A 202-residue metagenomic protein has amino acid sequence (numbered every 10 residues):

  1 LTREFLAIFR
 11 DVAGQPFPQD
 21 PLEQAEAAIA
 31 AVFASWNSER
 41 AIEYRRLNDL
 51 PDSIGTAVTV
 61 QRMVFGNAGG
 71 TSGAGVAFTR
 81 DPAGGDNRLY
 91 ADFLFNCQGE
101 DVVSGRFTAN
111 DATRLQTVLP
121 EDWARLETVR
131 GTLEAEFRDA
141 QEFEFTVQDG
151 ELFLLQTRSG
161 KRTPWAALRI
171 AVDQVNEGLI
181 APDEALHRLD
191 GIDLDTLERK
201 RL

Functional and structural regions predicted by a protein language model:
L1-G84, N96, S104-V118, W123-R125 (+1 more regions): Extended, highly charged
L1-R3, F93, D139-L202: Terminal amphipathic helices with adjacent charged low-complexity linkers/tails
A7-R10, G14, A34-S38, G131-D139 (+2 more regions): Generic secondary-structure signature for well-ordered alpha-helical cores
A57-Q61, V76-T79, R88-L94, E142-T146 (+1 more regions): Structured core elements
G69-T71, A83-R88, R138-A140, D149-L152: Coil-to-beta-strand transition motifs
D86-E100, V129-Q141: Phosphate-binding core of ATP-grasp and ATP-grasp-like enzymes
G99-T108, R162-I170: A short, polar/charged loop-to-alpha-helix boundary motif
A124-E127, G131, L168-R169: Generic alpha-helical structural signal
